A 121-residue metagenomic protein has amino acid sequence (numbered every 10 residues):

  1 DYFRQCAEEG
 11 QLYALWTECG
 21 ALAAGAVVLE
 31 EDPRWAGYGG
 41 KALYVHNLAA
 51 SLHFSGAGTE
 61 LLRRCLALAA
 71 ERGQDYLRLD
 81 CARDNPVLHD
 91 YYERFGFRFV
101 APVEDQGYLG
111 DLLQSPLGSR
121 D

Functional and structural regions predicted by a protein language model:
D1-H53, L62-R64, L68, R72 (+1 more regions): Acetyl-CoA-dependent GNAT
W35-A36, V100-E104: Short proline/glycine-enriched turn/loop segments at secondary-structure junctions
H53, L79-H89, D105-L109: Conserved beta-strand-loop-alpha-helix junction that forms the acyl-donor binding cleft
A69-A82: Conserved GNAT acetyl-CoA-binding A-motif
A70, E104-D121: Terminal substrate-recognition subdomain of acyl/acetyltransferases
Y92-P102: Conserved acetyl-CoA-binding loop of GNAT-fold acetyltransferases
